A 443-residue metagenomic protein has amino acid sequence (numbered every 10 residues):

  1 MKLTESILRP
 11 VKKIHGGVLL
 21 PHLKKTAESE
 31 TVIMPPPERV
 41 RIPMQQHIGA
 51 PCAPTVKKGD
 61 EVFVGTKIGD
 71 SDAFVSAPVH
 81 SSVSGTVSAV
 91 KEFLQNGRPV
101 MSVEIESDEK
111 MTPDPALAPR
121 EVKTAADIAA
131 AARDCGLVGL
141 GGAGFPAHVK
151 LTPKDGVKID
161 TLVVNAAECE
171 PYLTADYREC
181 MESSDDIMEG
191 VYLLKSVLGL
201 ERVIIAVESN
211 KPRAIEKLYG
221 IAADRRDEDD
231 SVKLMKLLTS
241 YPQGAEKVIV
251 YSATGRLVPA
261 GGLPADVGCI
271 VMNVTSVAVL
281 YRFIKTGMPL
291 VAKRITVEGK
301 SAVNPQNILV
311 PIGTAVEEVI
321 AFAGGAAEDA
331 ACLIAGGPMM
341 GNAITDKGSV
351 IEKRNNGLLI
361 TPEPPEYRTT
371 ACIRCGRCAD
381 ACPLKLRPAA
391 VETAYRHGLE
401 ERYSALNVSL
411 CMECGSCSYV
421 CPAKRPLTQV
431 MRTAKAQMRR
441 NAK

Functional and structural regions predicted by a protein language model:
M1-T55, E104: N-terminal, Lys/Arg-enriched amphipathic/low-complexity engagement segments that precede the first folded domain
K57-D70, A89, D380: Short, well-structured beta-strand-loop connectors
G85-V87: Conserved hydrophobic positions within beta-strands
A89-F145, T152-G156, P212, R226-D227: Acidic low-complexity segments
G139, L162-D176, S301: Gly-rich Lys/Arg/Thr-decorated short loops/hinges at beta-loop-alpha junctions or inter-strand turns that position
M181-V197: Histidine-anchored nucleotide/phosphate-binding helix
L200-V316, F322-A327: Hydrophobic alpha-helical positions that pack around
N355-T369, A379, P383-K443: Ferredoxin-type iron-sulfur electron-transfer modules in oxidoreductases and energy-metabolism complexes
